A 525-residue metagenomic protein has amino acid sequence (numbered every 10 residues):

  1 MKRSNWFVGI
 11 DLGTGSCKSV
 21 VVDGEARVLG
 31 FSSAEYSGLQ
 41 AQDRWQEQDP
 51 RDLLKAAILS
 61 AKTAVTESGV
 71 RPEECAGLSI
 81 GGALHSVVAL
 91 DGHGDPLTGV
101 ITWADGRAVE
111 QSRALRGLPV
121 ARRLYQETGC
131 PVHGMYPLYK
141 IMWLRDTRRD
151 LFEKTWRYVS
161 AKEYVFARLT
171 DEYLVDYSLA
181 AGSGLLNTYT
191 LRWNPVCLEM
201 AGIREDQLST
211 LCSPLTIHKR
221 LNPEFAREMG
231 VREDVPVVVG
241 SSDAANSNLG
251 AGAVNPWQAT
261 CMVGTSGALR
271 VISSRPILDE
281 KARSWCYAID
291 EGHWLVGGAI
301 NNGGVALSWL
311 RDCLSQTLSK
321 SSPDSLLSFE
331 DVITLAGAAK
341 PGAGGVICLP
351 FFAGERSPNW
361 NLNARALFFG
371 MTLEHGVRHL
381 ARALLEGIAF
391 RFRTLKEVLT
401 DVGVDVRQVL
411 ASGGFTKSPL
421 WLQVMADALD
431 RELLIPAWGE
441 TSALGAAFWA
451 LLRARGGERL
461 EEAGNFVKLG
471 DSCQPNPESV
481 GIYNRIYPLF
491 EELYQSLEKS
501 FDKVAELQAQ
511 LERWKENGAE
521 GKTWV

Functional and structural regions predicted by a protein language model:
M1-T98, Q126, K154, A226-R227 (+6 more regions): N-terminal glycine/serine-rich phosphate-binding loop of ATP-dependent small-molecule kinases, especially carbohydrate
K2, V8-G9, V109, R116-T128 (+7 more regions): Active-site core segments that coordinate phosphate-bearing ligands/cofactors across diverse enzyme families
A26, D49, L78, D105 (+3 more regions): Residue-level signal for inorganic ion chemistry
A34-Y36, S213, P475: Active-site donor-binding loop signature of nucleotide-sugar glycosyltransferases
S37-Q40, G106-A108, G304-V305: A short local loop/turn or secondary-structure capping micro-motif enriched for an aromatic residue
T66-W103, P131-P137, F166-N187, T210-S213 (+1 more regions): Short beta-strand-loop/turn "lid" adjacent to the catalytic site in phosphate-handling enzymes
R71-E74, R204-Q207, D405: Short loop/turn motifs at secondary-structure junctions
